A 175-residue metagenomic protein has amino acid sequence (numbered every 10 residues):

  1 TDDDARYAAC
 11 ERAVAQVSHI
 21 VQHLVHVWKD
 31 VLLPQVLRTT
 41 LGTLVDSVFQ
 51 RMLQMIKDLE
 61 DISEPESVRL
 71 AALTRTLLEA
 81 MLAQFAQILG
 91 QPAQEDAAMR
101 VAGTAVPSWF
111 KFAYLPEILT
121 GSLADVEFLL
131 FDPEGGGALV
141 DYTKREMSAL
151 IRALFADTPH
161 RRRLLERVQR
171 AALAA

Functional and structural regions predicted by a protein language model:
T1-A175: Extended alpha-helical "rod" scaffolds
